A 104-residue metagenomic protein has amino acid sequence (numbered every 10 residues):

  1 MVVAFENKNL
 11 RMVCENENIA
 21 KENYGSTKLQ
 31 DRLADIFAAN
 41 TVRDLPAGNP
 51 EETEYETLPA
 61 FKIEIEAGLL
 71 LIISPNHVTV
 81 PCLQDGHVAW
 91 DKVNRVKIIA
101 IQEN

Functional and structural regions predicted by a protein language model:
M1-A34: Arg/Lys-rich, positively charged N-terminal/basic patches that mediate binding to nucleic acids
M1-A4, T57-A60, A89-D91: Ribonuclease/tRNase effector modules and their secretory precursors
E15, T41, V78: Residue-level marker of positions within ordered structural domains that often coincide with functionally constrained
Q30, A34, A38, T53 (+1 more regions): Polybasic/polar functional segments that serve as interface/processing modules
A38-F61: A short, surface-exposed loop/turn module that caps and links secondary-structure elements
I63-N104: Enriched for short, Lys/Arg-rich terminal
